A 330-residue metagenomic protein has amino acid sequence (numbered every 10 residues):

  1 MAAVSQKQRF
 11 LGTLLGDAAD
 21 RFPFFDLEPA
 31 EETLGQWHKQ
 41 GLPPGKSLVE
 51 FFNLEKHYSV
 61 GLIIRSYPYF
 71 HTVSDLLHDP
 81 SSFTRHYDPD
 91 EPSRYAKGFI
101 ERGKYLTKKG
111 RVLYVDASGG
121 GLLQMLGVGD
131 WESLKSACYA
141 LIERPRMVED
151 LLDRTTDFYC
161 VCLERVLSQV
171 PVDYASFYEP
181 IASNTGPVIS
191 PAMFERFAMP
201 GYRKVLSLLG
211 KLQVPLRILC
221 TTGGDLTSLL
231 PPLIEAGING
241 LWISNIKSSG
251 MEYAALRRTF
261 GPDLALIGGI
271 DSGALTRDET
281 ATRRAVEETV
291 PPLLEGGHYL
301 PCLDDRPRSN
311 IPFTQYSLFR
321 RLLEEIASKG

Functional and structural regions predicted by a protein language model:
M1-E31, Q36-L42, Y87-G330: Active-site loop segments of alpha/beta catalytic cores
D26, V73-L76: Short, flexible, solvent-exposed loop/turn segments with mixed acidic/basic and small polar residues
E32-G35, R65-H71: Short active-site-adjacent helix-start/loop capping segments
P43-I64, Q169: Catalytic domains of carbohydrate-active enzymes, especially glycoside hydrolases
G61-Y69, D116-L123: Short, glycine/charge-rich beta-strand/loop segments that flank catalytic centers and engage negatively charged groups
D75-H86: Active-site gating loops and adjacent loop-to-helix segments of metal-dependent hydrolytic enzymes
